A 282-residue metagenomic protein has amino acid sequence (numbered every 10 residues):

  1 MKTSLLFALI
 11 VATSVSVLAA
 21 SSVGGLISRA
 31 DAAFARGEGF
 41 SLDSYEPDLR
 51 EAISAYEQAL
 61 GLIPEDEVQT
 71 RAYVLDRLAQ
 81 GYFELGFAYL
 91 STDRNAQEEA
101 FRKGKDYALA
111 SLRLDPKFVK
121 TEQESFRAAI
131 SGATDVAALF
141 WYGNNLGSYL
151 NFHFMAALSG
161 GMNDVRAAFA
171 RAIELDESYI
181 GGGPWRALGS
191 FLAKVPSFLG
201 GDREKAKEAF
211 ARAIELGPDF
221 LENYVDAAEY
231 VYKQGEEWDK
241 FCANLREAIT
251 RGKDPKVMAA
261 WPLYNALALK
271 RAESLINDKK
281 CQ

Functional and structural regions predicted by a protein language model:
M1-L5: Positively charged n-region of N-terminal signal peptides that target proteins for export
L6-S16: Bacterial N-terminal signal peptides
V17-A20, A32: Boundary at the C-terminal end of the N-terminal hydrophobic targeting segment
S22-V23, K240-L245: Short amphipathic alpha-helical heptad-repeat segments
V23, E67, A72, V136 (+2 more regions): Helix-start (N-cap) detector for alpha-helical repeat units in TPR-like alpha-solenoids, especially tetratricopeptide
A32-S54, P64-Q69, L78-R171, L175 (+5 more regions): Short coil/linker segments at helix-helix boundaries
